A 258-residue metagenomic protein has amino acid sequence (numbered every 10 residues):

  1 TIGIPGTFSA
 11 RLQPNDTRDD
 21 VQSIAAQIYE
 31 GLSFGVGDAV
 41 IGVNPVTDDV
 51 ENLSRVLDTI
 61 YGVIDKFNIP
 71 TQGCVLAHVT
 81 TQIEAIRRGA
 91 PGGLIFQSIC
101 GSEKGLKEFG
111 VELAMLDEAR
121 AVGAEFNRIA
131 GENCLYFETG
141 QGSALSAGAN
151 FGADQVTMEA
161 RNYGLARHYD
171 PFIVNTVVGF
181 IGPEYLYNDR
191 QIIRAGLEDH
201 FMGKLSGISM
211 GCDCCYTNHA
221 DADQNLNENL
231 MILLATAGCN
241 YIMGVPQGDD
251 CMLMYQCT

Functional and structural regions predicted by a protein language model:
T1-A25, S33, D38-T258: Anaerobic metallocofactor- and corrinoid-dependent redox/one-carbon enzyme cores, especially those from methanogenesis
